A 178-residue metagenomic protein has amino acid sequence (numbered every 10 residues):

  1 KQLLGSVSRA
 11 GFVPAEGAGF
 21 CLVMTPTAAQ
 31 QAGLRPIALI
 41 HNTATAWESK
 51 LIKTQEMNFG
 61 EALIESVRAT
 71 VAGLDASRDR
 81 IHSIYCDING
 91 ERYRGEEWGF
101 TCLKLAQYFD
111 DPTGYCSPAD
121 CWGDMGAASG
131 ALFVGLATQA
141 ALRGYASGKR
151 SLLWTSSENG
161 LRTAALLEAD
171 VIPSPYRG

Functional and structural regions predicted by a protein language model:
K1-P14, Q31-A32, F100-F133, K149: Conserved catalytic cysteine-centered active-site region of acyl-thioester-dependent Claisen-condensing enzymes
Q2-A76, H82-S83, N159, L166-G178: Condensing-enzyme catalytic core mediating Claisen C-C bond formation in acyl metabolism
P14, A76-R78, Y108-D110, G144-S147 (+1 more regions): A structural signal for short secondary-structure junctions
A28-A29, T70-G73, L105-Y108, A137-G144: Change "in soluble alpha/beta enzymes" to "in soluble alpha/beta proteins
R35-A44, D79-C86, G114-P118, G148-T155: Beta-strand segments within the central parallel beta-sheet cores of soluble alpha/beta enzyme folds
I52-M57, N89-K104, M125-S129: Short glycine/threonine-rich loop-to-helix capping motif typified by GTGT followed within a few residues by an Asp-Pro
D75-S77, S83, G90-E91, A119-A128: Extended C-terminal subregions enriched in glycine
G123-N159: Internal helix-turn-beta structural module
